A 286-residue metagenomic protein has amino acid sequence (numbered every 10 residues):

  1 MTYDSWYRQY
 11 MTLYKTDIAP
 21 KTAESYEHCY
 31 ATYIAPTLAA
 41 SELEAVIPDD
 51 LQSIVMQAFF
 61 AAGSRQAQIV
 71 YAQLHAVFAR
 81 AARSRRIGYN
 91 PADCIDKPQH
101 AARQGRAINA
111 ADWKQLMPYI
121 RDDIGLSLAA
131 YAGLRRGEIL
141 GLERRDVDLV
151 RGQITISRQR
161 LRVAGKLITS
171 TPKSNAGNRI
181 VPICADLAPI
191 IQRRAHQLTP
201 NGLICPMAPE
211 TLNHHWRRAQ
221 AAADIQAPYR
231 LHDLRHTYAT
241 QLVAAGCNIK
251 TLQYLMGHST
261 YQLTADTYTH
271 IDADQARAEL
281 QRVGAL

Functional and structural regions predicted by a protein language model:
Y3-D4, M11-G88, A102, P206-T211 (+1 more regions): N-terminal core-binding DNA-recognition domain of tyrosine site-specific recombinases/integrases
I54, A107, A111, Q159-R162 (+2 more regions): Active-site/catalytic core of tyrosine-dependent DNA strand-transfer enzymes
S64-V70, R83, I87-Y89, D93-L142 (+2 more regions): Basic, Lys/Arg- and aromatic-enriched nucleic-acid-binding interface segment
C94-K97, A111, G141-R193: Conserved tyrosine-mediated DNA breakage-rejoining catalytic core shared by Y-recombinases
Q115, R121, G165-T169, A245 (+2 more regions): DNA/chromatin major-groove-contacting recognition/catalytic segments
R121-D123, S127, Y131, G137-E138 (+4 more regions): C-terminal catalytic core of tyrosine-transesterase DNA break-rejoin enzymes
I168-N178, G202-A208, I225-D233, I271: Short, contiguous acidic/charged loop-to-helix segments that flank catalytic cores in large enzymes
